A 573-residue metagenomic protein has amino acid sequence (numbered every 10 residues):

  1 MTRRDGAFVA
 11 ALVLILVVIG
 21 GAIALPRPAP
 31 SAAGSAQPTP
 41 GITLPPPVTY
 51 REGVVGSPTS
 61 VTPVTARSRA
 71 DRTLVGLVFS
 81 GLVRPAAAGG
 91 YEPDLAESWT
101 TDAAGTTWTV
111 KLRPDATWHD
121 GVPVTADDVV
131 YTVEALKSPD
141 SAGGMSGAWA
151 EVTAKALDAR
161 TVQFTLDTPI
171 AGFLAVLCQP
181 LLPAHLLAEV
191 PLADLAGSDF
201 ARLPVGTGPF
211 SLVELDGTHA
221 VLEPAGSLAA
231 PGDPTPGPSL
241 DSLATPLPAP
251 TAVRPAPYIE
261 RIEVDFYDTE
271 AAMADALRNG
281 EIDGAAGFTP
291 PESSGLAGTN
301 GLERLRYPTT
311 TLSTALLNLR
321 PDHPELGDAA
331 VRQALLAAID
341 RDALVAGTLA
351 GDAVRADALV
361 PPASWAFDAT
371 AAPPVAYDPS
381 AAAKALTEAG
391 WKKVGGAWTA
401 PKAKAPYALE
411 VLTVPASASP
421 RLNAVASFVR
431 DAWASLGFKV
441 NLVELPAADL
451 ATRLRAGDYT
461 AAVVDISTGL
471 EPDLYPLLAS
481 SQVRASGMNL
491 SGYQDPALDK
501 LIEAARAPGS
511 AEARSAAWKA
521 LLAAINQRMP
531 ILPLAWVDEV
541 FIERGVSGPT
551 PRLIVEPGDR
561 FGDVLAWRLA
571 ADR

Functional and structural regions predicted by a protein language model:
F8, L14-R27, G34, S313 (+4 more regions): Detector for C-terminal structural segments
P46-G56, E97, T107-V110, T132-V133 (+7 more regions): Short, well-ordered beta-strand elements
G53-A103, E134, V205: N-terminal lobe/hinge region of extracytoplasmic solute-binding protein
E97-A142, L157, Q163-T165, E325-G327: Aromatic- and charge-enriched surface segment that lines or borders ligand/interaction sites
K111, M145-V190, T207-E214: Surface-exposed binding/hinge segments that line and control ligand-binding clefts or catalytic entry sites
L136, K155, V213-V221, P250-A252 (+3 more regions): Extracellular/periplasmic solute-recognition and catalytic clefts
Q179-E263, A271, P379-K384, L569: Gly/Pro-rich hinge or "lid" segments in bacterial periplasmic/extracellular proteins
E223-A225, T245-P248, G327-D431, A520 (+1 more regions): Append "and occasionally in soluble cytosolic enzymes with long acidic Gly/Pro-rich linkers
